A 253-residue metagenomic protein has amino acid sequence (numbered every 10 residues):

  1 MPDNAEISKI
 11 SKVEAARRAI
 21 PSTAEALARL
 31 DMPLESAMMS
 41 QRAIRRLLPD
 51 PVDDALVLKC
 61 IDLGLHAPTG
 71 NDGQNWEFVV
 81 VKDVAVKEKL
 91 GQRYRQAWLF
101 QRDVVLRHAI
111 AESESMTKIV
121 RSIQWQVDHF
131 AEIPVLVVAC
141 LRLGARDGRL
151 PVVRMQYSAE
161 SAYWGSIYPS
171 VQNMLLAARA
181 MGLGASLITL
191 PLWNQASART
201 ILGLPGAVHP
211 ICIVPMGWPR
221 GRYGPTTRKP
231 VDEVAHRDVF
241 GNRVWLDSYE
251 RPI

Functional and structural regions predicted by a protein language model:
P2-L30, I44, I211-I253: C-terminal helix-cap and adjacent tail motif
P2-S8, V80-I167: Glycine/small-residue-rich phosphate/adenosyl-binding loop
A43-K59: A short N-terminal beta-strand-loop micro-motif at the entrance of redox/enzyme domains
R46-L47, E77, G184-I188: Short catalytic-loop micro-motif centered on adjacent basic/acidic residues
D62-G64, V137, R142-L143, R149-T200: Small-aliphatic-rich amphipathic alpha-helix that forms the alpha element of a beta-alpha
L65-G73: Glycine-rich phosphate/pyrophosphate-binding beta-alpha loops
D72-N75, A131-I133, H209: Short, basic and Ser/Thr-rich N-terminal targeting/leader segments
L99-I110, I201-T227: A glycine-rich helix N-cap at a beta->alpha junction
